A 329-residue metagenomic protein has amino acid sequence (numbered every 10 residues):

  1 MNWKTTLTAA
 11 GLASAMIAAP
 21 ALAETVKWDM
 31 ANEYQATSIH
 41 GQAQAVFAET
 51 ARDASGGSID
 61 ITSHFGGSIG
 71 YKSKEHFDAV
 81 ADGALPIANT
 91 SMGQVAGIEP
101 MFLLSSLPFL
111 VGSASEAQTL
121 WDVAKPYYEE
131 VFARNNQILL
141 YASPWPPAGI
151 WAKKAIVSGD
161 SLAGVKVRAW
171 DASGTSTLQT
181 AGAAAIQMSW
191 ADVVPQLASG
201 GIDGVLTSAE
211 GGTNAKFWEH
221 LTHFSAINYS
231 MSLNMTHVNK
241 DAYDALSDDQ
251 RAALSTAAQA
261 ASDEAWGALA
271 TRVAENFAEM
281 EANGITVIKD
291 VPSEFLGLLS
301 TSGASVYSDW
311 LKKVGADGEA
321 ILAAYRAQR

Functional and structural regions predicted by a protein language model:
M1-N2: N-terminal secretory signal peptides that target proteins for export/translocation
T5-T8, E24-E116, A124-K125, V131-R329: N-terminal secretory/targeting leader peptides
A10-G11, A21: Cleavable N-terminal signal peptides
L12-M16: Hydrophobic alpha-helical targeting segments used for export or membrane insertion
I17-A23: Sec/Tat signal peptide C-region and signal peptidase I cleavage site
